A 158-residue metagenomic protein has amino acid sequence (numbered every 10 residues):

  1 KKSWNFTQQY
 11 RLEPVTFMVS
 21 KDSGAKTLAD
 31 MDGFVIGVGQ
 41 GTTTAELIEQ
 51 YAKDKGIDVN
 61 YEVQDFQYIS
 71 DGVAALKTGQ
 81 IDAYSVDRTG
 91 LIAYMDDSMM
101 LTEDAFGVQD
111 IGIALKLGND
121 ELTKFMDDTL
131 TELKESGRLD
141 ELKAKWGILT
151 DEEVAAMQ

Functional and structural regions predicted by a protein language model:
K1-S3, E49-Y51, A74-G107: A ligand-binding cleft/hinge motif common to bilobed small-molecule-binding domains
Y10-V19, R88-T131, L149-Q158: Periplasmic-binding protein-like
E13, K21, G41-T42, Y68-I69 (+1 more regions): Beta->alpha turn/N-cap motifs
V19-I36: Flexible hinge/capping segments at coil-to-helix
S23, E62-A74, Q109: Short helix-initiation/N-cap motifs at beta->coil->alpha
M31, L76-K77, M126: Hydrophobic residues within well-ordered alpha-helices
F34-G41, F66, K116: Short beta-strand->loop
T43-Q64, D96-A105, T131-Q158: Ligand-binding clefts/hinges and TM-proximal coupling segments of bilobed small-molecule sensing domains
